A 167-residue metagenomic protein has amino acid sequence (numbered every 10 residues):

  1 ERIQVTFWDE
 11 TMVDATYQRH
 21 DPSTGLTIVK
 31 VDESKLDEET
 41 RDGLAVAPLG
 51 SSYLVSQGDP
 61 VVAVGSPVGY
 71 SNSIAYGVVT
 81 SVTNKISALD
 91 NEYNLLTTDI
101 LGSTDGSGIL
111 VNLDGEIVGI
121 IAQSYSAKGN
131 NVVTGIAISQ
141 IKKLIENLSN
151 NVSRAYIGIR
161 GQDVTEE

Functional and structural regions predicted by a protein language model:
E1-G65, G69-N72, I100, T104 (+1 more regions): Conserved active-site neighborhood of the chymotrypsin/trypsin-like protease fold
R2, L26, V55, V61 (+5 more regions): Extracytoplasmic/secreted envelope proteins and their assembly/folding machinery, especially bacterial periplasmic
D14-T16, I74, V78, R160: Residues located in well-ordered beta-strands
A15, L113, I117-E167: C-terminal cap/linker of serine protease catalytic domains
H20-G25, T80-L89, V164-E166: Short, conserved beta-turn/loop elements at beta-strand boundaries and strand-helix junctions
E33-V46, A75-T134: Active-site region of chymotrypsin-like
D37, Y70, A88, S149-A155: Bacterial peptidoglycan biogenesis and beta-lactam-recognition machinery
G65, V82-I86, L148-V152: Conserved NTP-handling cores and scaffolds of large molecular machines
